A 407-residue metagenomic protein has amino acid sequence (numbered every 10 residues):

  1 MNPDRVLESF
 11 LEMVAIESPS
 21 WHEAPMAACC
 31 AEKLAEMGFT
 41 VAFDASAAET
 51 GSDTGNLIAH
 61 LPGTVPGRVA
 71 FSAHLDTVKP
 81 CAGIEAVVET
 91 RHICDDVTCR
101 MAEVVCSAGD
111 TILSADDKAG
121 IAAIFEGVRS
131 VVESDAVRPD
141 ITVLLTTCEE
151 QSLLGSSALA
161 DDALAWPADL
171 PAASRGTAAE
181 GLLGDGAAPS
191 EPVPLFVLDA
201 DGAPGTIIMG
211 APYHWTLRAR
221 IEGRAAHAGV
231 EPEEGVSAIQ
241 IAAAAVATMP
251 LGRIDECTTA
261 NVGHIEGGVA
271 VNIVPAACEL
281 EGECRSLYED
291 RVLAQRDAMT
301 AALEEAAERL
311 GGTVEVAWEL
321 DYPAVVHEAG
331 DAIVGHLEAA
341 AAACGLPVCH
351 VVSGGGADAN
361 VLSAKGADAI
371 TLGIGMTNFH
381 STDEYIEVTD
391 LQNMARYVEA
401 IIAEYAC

Functional and structural regions predicted by a protein language model:
M1-A24, L320, T377-S381: N-terminal capping segment at the start of a domain
P19-P66: A non-catalytic alpha/beta surface segment that caps or lines the substrate-entry region of metallo-dependent hydrolase
H60-D116: Catalytic-core environment of secreted peptidases
F71, R100-S152, W215-I221, E231-G252 (+3 more regions): Alpha-helical metal-binding/catalytic segments enriched in His/Glu/Asp
S72-H74, L144-T146, L195-D199, R220-E222 (+1 more regions): Short beta-strand segments
T111-P212, A260, V271-N272, E283 (+1 more regions): Acidic/histidine-rich catalytic neighborhood of metal-dependent amide-processing enzymes
A173, A238-C407: Metal-dependent amide/peptide-bond hydrolase catalytic core, centered on the "pita-bread" metallohydrolase fold
